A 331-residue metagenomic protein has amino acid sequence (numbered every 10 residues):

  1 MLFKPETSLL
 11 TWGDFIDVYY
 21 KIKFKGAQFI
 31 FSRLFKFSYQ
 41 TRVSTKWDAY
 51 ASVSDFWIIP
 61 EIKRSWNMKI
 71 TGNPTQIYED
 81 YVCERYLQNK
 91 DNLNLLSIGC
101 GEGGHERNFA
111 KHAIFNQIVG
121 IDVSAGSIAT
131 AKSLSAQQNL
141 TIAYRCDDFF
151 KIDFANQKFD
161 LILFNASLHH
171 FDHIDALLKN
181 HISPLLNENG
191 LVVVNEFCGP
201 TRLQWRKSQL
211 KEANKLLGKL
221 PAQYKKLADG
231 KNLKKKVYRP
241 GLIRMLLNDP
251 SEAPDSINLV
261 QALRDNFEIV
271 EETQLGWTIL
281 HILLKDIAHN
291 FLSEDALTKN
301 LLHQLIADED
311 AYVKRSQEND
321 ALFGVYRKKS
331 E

Functional and structural regions predicted by a protein language model:
A49-I77: Class I SAM-dependent methyltransferase Rossmann-like catalytic core, especially the SAM/SAH-binding loop
K69-D91: Conserved alpha-helix/loop element of class I SAM-dependent methyltransferases that forms part of the SAM/SAH-binding
S97, E102-G104, F109-K151: Class I SAM-dependent methyltransferase SAM/SAH-binding core
L163: A conserved beta-strand element that flanks and buttresses the S-adenosyl-L-methionine
A176-L191: A short glycine-rich, Lys/Arg-flanked "PGG" loop and its adjoining helix->strand segment in the class I
V193-K226: Conserved class I S-adenosyl-L-methionine
K225-N290: Substrate-binding/catalytic lobe of Class I Rossmann-like enzymes that use SAM or dcSAM, i.e., the mid-to-C-terminal
N266, V270-E331: C-terminal lobe and adjacent flexible extensions of AdoMet/dcAdoMet transferase-like proteins
